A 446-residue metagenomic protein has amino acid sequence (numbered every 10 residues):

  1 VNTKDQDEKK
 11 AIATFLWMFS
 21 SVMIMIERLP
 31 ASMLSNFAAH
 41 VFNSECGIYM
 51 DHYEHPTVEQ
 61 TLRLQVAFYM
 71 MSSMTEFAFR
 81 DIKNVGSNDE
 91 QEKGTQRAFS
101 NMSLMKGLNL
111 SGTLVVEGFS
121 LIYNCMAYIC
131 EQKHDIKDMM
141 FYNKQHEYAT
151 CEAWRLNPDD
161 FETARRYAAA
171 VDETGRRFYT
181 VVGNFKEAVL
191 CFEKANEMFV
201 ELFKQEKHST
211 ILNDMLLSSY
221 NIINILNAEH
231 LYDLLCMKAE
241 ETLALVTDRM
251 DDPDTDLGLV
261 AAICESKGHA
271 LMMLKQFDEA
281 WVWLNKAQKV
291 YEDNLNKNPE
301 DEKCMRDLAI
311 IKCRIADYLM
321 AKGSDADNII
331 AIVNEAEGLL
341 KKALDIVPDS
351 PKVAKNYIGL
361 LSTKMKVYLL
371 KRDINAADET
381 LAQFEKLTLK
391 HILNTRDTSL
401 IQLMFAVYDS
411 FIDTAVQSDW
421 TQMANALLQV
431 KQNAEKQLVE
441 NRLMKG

Functional and structural regions predicted by a protein language model:
N2-A11, R28-L34, Y49-A67, N84-N88 (+8 more regions): Flexible helix-coil transition and linker loops at the boundaries of alpha-helical arrays
W17-S21, S44, Y69, S73-E76 (+14 more regions): "A position-specific structural signal for the A-helix of alpha-solenoid helical repeats
A78-D81, Y123, C130, V171 (+11 more regions): Residue at a conserved register position within TPR or TPR-like alpha-solenoid repeats
H134, V182-G183, H230, K275 (+3 more regions): Residue-level detector of the short coil/turn that links helix A to helix B within each tetratricopeptide repeat
Y167-A168, C191, A195-M198, M215-S218 (+5 more regions): Fold-core signature of tandem repeat domains
A382-L389, N425-V439: TPR/TPR-like (Sel1-like) alpha-helical repeat modules
